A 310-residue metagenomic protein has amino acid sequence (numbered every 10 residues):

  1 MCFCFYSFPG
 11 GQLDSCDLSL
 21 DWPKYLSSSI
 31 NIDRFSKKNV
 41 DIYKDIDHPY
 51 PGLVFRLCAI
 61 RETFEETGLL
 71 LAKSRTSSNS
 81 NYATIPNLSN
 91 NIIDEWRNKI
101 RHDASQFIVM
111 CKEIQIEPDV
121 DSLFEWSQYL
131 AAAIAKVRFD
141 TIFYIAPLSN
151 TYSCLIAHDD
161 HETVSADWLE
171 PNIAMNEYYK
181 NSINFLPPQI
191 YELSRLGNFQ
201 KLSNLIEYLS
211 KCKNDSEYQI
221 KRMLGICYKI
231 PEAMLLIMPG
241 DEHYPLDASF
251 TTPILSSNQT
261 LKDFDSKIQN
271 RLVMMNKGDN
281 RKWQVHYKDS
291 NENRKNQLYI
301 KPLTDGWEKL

Functional and structural regions predicted by a protein language model:
M1-L310: N-terminal leader/linker segments that precede catalytic domains of diphosphate-processing enzymes
